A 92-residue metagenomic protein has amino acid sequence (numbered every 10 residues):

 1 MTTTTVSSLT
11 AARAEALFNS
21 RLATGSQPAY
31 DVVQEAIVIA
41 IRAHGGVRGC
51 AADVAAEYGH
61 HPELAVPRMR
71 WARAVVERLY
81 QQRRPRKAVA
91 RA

Functional and structural regions predicted by a protein language model:
M1-Y30, Q34-I39, G46, A52 (+1 more regions): Long, charge-rich, low-complexity intrinsically disordered regions
R42, G46, L64-P67: Long, contiguous binding/interaction regions
A56: Alpha-helical residues within the helix-turn-helix
G59-H60: Short helix-coil junctions and helix-kink-helix linkers
L64-V76: Short linear loop/turn motifs
